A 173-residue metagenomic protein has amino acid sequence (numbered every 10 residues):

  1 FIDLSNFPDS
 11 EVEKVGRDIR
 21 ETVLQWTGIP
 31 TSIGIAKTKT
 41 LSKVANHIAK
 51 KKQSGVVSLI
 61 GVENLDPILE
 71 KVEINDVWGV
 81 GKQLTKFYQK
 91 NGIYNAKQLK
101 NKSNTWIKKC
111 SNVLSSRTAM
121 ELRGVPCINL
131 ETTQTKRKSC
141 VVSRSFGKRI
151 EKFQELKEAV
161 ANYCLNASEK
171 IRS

Functional and structural regions predicted by a protein language model:
F1-M120, E169: Gly/Gly-Pro- and Ser/Thr-rich, intrinsically disordered tail segments characteristic of DNA damage-repair and tolerance
Q89-S173: DNA-contacting surface of Y-family translesion DNA polymerases
